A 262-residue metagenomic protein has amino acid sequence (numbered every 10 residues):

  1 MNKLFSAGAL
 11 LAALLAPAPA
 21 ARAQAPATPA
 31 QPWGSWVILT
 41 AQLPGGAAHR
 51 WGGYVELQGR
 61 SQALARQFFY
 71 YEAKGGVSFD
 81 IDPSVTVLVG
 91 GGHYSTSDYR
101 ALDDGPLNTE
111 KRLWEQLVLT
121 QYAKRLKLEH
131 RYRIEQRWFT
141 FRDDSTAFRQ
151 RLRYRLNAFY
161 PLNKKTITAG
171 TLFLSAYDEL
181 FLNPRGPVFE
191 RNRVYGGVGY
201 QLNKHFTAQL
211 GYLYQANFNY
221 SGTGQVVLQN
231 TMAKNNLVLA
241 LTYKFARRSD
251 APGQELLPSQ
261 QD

Functional and structural regions predicted by a protein language model:
Q24-T86: Start-of-domain marker
Q31-V37, F69-Y71, T109-L113, T146-Y154 (+2 more regions): Residues that define the transmembrane beta-barrel architecture of outer-membrane proteins
L39-L43, G75-F79, E115-Q121, Y154-L162 (+2 more regions): Residues on the lipid-exposed face of transmembrane beta-strands in outer-membrane beta-barrel proteins
L43, L57-A63, G91-S97, Q121-A123 (+4 more regions): Transmembrane beta-strands of outer-membrane beta-barrel pores
G45-G52, S84, Y122-L128, L162-L172 (+2 more regions): Short loop/turn motifs that connect adjacent beta-strands in outer-membrane beta-barrel proteins
G53-L57, V89, L117, H130-Y132 (+3 more regions): Membrane-embedded beta-strand positions of outer-membrane beta-barrel proteins
L117, A233-D262: Outer-membrane beta-barrel "beta-signal"
R131-N219, T223, D262: Outer-membrane beta-barrel transmembrane domain signature
